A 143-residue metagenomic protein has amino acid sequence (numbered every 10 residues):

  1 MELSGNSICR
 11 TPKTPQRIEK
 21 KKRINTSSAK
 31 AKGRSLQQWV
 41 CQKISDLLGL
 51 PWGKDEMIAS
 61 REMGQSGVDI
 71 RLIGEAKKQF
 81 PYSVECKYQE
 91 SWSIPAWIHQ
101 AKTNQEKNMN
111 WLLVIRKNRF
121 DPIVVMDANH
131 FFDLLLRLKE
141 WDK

Functional and structural regions predicted by a protein language model:
M1-K143: Catalytic phosphate/metal-binding cores of nucleic-acid and nucleotide-processing enzymes, i.e., regions that mediate
